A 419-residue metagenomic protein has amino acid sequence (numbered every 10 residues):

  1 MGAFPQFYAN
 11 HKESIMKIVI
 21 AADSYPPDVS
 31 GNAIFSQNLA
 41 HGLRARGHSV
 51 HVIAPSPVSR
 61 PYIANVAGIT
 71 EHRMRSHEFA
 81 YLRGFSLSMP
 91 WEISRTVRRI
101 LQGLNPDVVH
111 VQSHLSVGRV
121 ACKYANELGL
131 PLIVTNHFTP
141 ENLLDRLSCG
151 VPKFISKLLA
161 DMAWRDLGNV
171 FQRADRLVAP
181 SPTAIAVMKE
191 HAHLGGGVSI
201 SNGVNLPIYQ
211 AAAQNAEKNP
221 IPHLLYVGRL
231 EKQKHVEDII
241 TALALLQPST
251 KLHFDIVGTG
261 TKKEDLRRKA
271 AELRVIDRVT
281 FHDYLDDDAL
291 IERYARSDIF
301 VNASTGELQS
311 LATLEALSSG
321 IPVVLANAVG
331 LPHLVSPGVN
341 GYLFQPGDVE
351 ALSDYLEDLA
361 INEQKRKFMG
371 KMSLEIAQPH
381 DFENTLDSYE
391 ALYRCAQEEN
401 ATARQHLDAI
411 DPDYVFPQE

Functional and structural regions predicted by a protein language model:
F7-R75, Q405, D411-E419: N-terminal subdomain of nucleotide-sugar transferases
S56, T183, G203: Carbohydrate-associated surface elements
F171, Y284-L285, E292-S297: Short alpha-helical donor nucleotide-sugar binding micro-motif in glycosyltransferases
A216-L243: Conserved donor-binding/catalytic core segment of Leloir-type glycosyltransferases
R267-L285: Nucleotide-activated donor-binding/catalytic signature segment of Leloir-type glycosyltransferases, i.e., the conserved
T305: Aromatic "clamp/platform" in nucleotide-sugar-dependent glycosyltransferases that forms part of the donor/acceptor
P322-L325: Short hydrophobic beta-strand element within catalytic cores of glycosyltransferases and related nucleotide-activated
A351, D358, K365-P379, A391: A short, well-ordered alpha-helix in the C-terminal region of glycosyltransferases
